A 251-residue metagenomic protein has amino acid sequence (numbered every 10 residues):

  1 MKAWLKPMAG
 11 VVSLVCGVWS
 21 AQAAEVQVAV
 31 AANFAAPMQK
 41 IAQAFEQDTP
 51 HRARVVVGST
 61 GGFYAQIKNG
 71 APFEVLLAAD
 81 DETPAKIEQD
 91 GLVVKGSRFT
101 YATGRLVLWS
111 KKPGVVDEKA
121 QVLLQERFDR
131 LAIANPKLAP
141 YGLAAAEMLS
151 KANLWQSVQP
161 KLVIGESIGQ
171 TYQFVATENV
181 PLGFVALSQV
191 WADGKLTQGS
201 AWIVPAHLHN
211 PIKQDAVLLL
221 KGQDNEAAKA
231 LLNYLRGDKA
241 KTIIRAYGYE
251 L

Functional and structural regions predicted by a protein language model:
M1-W4: N-terminal secretory signal peptides that target proteins for export/translocation
K6-V18: Bacterial N-terminal signal peptides
W19-A23: Bacterial Sec-dependent signal peptides at the C-terminal "C-region" and cleavage site
A24-D48, R54-V57, G61, A65-A71 (+4 more regions): Exported/periplasmic ABC-transporter solute-binding proteins
G96: Active-site phosphate-binding/coordination module
